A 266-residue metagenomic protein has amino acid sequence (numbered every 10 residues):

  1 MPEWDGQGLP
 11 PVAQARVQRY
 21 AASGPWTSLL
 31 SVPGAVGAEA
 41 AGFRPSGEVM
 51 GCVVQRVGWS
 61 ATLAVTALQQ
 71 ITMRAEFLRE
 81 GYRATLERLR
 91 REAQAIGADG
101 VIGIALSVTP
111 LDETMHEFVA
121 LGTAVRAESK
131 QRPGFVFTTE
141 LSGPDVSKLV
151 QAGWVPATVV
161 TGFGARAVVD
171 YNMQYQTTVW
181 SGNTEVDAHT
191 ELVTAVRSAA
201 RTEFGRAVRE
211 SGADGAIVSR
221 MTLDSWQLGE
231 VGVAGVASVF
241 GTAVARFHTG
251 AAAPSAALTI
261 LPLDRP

Functional and structural regions predicted by a protein language model:
M1-A75, E113-T190, W226, G232-P266: Intrinsic disorder/low-complexity detector
L63-I104, V160, Q174-M221: Short, well-ordered alpha-helical segments
G81-P133: Hydrophobic, ordered structural segments
A105-L106, P110, R220-S225, V239: Intrinsically disordered, low-complexity charged/polar segments
